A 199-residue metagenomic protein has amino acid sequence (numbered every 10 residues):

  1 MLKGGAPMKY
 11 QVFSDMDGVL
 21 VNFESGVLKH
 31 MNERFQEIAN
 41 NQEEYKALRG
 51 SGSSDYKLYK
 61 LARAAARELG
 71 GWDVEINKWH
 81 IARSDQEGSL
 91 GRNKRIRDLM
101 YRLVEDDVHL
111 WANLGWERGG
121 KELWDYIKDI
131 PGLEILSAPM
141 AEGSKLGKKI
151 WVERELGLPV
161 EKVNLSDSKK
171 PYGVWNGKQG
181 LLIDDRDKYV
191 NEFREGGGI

Functional and structural regions predicted by a protein language model:
G4-L103, E195: Active-site neighborhood of HAD-like aspartate-dependent phosphohydrolases
Q11, G132-E134, L181: A structural signal for isolated positions on well-ordered beta-strands in alpha/beta enzyme cores
D15, L136-A138, I183: Short hydrophobic segments within beta-strands
V21-E24, L28-H30, L133, E142-L146 (+2 more regions): Short catalytic/ligand-binding loop motif for oxyanion handling, primarily in non-cytosolic enzymes, centered on
G71, G88-I135, E142-L146: Short, acidic loop-to-helix structural element flanking the phosphoryl-transfer center in phosphate-processing enzymes
K128, R194-G197: Anion (oxyanion) recognition and catalysis
E134-K145, K149, R154-G173: A short, structured active-site edge motif that brings together acidic residues
V163-R194: Conserved Lys-Pro-Asp/Glu-containing loop-to-beta segment of HAD-superfamily phosphomonoesterases, centered on
